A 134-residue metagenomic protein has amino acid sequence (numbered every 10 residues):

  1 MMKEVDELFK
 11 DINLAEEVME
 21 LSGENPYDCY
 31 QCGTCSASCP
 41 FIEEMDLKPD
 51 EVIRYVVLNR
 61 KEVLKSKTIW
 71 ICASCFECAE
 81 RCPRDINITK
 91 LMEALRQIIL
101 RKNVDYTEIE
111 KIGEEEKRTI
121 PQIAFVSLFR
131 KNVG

Functional and structural regions predicted by a protein language model:
V5-L21, E43-W70, C75, I88-T119: Ferredoxin-type iron-sulfur electron-transfer modules in oxidoreductases and energy-metabolism complexes
F9, S36-C39, E77, S127-G134: Short histidine
D11, C29-C32, C82, E108 (+2 more regions): Intrinsically disordered, low-complexity regions enriched in small/polar residues
N25-I42, S66-I86: Cysteine-centered iron-sulfur cluster-binding motifs in ferredoxin-type domains/subunits of redox enzymes
E80-R96, S127-G134: A broadly tuned preference for mixed-charge, low-complexity surface segments
K111-G134: Acidic/histidine-enriched, glycine/proline-rich intrinsically disordered or flexible terminal extensions
